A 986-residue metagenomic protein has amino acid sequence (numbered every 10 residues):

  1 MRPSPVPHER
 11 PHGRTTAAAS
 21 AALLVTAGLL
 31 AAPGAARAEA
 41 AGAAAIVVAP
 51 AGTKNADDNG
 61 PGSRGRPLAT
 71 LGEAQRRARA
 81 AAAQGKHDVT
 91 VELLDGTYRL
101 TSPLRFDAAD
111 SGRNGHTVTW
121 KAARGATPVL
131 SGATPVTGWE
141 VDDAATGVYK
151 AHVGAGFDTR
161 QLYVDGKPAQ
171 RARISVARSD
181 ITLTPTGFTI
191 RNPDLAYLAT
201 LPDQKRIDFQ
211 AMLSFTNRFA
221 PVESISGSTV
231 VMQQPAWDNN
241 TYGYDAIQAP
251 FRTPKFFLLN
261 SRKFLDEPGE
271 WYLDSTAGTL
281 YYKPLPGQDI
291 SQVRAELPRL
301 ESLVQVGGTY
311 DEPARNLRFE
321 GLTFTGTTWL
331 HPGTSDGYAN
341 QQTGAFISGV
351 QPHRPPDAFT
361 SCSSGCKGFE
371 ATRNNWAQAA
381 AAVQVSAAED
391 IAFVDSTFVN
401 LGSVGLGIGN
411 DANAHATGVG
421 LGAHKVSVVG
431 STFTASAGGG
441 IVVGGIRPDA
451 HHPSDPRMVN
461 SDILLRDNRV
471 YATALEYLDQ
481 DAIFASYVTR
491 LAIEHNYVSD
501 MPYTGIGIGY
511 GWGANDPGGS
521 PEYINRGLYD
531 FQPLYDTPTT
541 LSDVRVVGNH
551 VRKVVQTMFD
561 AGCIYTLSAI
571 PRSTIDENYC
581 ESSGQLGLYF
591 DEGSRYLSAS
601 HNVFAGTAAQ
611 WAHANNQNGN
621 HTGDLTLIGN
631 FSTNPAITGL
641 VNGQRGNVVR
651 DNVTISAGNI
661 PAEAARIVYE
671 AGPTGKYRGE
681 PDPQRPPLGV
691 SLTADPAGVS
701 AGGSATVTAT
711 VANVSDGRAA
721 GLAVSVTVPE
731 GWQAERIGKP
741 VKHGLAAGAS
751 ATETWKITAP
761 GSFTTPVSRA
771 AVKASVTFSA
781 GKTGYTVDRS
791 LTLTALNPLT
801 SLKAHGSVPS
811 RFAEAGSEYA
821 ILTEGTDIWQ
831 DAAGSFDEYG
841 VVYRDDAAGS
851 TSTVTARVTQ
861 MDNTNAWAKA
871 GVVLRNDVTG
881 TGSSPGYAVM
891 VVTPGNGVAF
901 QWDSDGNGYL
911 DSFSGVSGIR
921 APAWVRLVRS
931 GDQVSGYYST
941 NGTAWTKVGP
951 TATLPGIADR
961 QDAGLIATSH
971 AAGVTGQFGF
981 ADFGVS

Functional and structural regions predicted by a protein language model:
M1-A40: Secretory targeting and sorting signals
V47-A387, A392-V399, G407, A414-G422 (+1 more regions): Extracellular polysaccharide-degrading/modifying enzymes targeting complex plant/algal/animal polysaccharides
K86, G761-V772: Short glycine/proline/serine/threonine-rich loop/turn segments at secondary-structure transition edges
S102-P103, E301, T328-T334, A380 (+10 more regions): Short glycine/acidic-rich loop motifs that flank beta-strands on beta-rich extracellular proteins
R315-G326, G365-E370, E389-N400, G420-G438 (+8 more regions): Right-handed parallel beta-helix
G702-G717: Short beta-strand elements of extracellular/lumenal beta-sandwich folds
E735-S762: Intrinsically disordered, low-complexity Pro/Gly/Ser/Thr-rich segments with frequent PxxP/GP/PP motifs and embedded
T792-S986: Extracellular glycan-recognition regions
